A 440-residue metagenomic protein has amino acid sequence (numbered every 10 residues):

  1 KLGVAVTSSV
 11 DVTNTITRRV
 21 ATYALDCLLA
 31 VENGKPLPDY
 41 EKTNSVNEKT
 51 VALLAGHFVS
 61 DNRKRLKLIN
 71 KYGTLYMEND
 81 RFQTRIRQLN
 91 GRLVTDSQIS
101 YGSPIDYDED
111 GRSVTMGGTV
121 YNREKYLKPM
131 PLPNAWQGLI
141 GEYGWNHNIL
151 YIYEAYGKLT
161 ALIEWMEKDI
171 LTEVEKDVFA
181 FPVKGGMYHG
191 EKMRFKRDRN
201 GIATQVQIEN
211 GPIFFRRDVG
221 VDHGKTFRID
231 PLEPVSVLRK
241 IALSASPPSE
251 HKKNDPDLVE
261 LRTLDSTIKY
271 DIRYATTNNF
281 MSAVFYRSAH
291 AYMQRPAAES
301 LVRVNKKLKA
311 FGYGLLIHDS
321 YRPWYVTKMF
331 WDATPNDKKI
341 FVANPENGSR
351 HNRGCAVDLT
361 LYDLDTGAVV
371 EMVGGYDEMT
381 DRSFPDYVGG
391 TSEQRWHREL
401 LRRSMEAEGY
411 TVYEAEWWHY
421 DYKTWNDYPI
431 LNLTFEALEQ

Functional and structural regions predicted by a protein language model:
K1-N146, E154, L159-E167, E173-P231: Catalytic loop of the DD-peptidase/beta-lactamase superfamily, centered on the K-T-G motif and neighboring
T13, Y321-W324: Short, catalytically relevant binding-site loops at active-site mouths
T17, A21, L25, A55 (+6 more regions): Extracytoplasmic/secreted envelope proteins and their assembly/folding machinery, especially bacterial periplasmic
R81, Y156, W165, E175 (+3 more regions): A mature extracytoplasmic/lumenal domain signature
N148, E191, C355-V357: Short beta-strand or tight-loop elements that sit immediately N-terminal to catalytic metal-binding acidic residues
G224-H318, A333-A415, T424-Q440: Extracytoplasmic cell-surface/polysaccharide-interacting catalytic and binding patches
W324-F330, Y420-D427: Beta-rich nucleic-acid/ligand-interaction surfaces
